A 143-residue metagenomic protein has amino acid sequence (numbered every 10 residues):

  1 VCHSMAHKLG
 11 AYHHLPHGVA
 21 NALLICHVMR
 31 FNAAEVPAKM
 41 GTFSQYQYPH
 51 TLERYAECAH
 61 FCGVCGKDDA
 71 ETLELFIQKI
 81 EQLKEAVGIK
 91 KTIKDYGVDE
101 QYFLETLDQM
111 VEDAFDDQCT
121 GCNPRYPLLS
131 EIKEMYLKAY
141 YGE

Functional and structural regions predicted by a protein language model:
V1, M5, A20-L24, R54 (+4 more regions): Residue-level detector of well-ordered alpha-helical segments, enriched for hydrophobic/aromatic packing positions
V1-N21, D116-C122: Glycine-rich phosphate/pyrophosphate-binding beta-alpha loops
S4-M5, E71, K94-G97, P124-S130: Short coil/turn segments at secondary-structure boundaries
M5, I25-M29, I80, K84 (+2 more regions): Short alpha-helical scaffolding segments that buttress acidic/His motifs in well-ordered protein cores
L15, V19-Y102: Gly/Pro-rich interdomain helix-loop hinge
Y102-E143: Short, amphipathic C-terminal "tail helix"
